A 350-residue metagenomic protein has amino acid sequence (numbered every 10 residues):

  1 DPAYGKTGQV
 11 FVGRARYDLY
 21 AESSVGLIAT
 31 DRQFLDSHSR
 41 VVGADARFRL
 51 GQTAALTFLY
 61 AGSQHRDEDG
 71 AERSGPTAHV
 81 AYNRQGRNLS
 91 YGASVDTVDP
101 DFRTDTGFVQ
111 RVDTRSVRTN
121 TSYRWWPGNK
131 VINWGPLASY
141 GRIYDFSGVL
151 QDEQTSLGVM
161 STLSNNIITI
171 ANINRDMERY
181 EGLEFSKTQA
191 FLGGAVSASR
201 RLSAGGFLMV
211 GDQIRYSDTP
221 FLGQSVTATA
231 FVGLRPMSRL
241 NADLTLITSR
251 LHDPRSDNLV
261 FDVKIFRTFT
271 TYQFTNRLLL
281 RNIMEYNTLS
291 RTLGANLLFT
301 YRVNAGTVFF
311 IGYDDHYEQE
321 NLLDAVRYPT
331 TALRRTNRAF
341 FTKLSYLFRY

Functional and structural regions predicted by a protein language model:
D1-S37: A conserved hydrophobic secondary-structure block that centers on an alpha-helix together with its immediately flanking
T7, D18, S37-H38, R49 (+3 more regions): Low-complexity, polar/charged sequence tracts that form flexible coils or short amphipathic helices and often embed
V10-V12, S24, G43, F191 (+1 more regions): Short glycine-rich loop/turn motifs
Y17-L19, A29-Q33, F48-L50, G62-Q64 (+1 more regions): Short, flexible loop/turn elements at secondary-structure junctions
S24-T30, T57-L59, V95: Core alpha/beta catalytic barrel or barrel-like domain that forms the active/cofactor pocket in diverse metabolic
L35-S39, R47-R49, T53-H65, G70: Extended, well-ordered alpha-helical scaffold/bundle regions in very large, multi-domain proteins
V41-D45, T77: Ligand-binding pocket scaffold of soluble enzyme catalytic domains
G62-R66, G70-Y350: Exposed, low-structure sequence patches enriched in small/polar residues
